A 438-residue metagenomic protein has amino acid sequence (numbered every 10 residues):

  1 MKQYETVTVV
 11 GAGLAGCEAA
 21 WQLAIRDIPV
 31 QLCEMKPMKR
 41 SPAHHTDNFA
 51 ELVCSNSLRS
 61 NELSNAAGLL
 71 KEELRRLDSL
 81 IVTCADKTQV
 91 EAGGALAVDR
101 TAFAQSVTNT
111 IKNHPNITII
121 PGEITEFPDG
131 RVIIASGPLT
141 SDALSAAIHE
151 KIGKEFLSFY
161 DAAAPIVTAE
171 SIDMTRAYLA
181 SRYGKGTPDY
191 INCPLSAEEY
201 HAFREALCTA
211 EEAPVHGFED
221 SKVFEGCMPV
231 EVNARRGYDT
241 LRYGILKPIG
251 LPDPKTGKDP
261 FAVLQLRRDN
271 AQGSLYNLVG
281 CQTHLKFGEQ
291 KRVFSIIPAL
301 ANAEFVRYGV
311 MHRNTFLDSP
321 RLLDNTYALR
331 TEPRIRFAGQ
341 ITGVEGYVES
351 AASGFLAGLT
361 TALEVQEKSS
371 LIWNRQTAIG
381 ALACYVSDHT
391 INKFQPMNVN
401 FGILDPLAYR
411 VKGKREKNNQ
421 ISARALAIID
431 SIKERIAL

Functional and structural regions predicted by a protein language model:
Q3-A15: Beta1/beta-strand and adjacent pyrophosphate-binding region of the FAD-binding site in flavoprotein oxidoreductases
W21-T83, R375-V386: N-terminal FAD cofactor-binding segment of flavoenzymes
L63-A67, K71, S79-A92, I152-D161 (+1 more regions): A short alpha-helix-loop-beta-strand transition element characteristic of N-terminal alpha/beta dinucleotide-binding
E73-A147: Feature captures the FAD/FMN-dependent oxidoreductase FAD-binding
N113-F287, K291-R292: Predominantly flavin-linked oxidoreductase catalytic cores and closely associated redox partners
L278-Q282, K286-V344, A351-S353, L371-S387 (+2 more regions): A glycine-rich dinucleotide-binding beta-alpha-beta segment and adjacent secondary-structure elements that constitute
S350-L371: Internal hydrophobic alpha-helix adjacent to the cofactor/substrate pocket in enzyme cavities
F394-L438: C-terminal auxiliary extensions adjacent to catalytic cores
